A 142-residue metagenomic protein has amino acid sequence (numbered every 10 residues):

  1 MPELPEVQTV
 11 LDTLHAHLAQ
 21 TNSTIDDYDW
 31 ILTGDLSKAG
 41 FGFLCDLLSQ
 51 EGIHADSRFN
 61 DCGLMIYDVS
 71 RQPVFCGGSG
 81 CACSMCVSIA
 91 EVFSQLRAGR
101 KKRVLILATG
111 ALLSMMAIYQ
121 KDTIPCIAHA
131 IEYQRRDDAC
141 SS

Functional and structural regions predicted by a protein language model:
M1-A19: Active-site glycine-rich loop that binds ribose-phosphate moieties when present
E3, D29-S142: Claisen-condensing/thiolase-fold acyl-transfer catalytic domains that form or cleave C-C bonds in fatty acid
T13-D27, E51, Q95-L96: Phosphate/pyrophosphate-binding loops at sites that engage ATP/ADP/AMP, CoA/4′-phosphopantetheine, polyphosphate
